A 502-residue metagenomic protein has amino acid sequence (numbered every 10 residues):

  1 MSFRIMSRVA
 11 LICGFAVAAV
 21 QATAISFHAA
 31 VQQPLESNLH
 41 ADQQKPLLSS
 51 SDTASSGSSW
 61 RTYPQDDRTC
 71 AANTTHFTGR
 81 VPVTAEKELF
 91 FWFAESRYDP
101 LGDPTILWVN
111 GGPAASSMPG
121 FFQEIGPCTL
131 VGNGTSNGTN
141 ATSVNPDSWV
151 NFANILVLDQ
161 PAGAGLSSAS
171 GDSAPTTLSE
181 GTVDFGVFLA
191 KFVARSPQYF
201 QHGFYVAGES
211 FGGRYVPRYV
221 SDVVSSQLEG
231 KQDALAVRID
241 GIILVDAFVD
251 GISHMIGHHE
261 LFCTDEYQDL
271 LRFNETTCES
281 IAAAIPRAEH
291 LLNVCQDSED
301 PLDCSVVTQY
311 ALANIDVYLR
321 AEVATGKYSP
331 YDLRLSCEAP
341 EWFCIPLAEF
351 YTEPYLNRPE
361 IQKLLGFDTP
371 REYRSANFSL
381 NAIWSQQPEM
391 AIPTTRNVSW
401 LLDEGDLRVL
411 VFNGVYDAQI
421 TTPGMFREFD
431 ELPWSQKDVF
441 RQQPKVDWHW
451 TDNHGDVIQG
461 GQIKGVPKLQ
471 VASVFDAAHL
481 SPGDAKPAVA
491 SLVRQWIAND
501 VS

Functional and structural regions predicted by a protein language model:
S2-S502: Terminal and linker regions of secretory-pathway proteins
